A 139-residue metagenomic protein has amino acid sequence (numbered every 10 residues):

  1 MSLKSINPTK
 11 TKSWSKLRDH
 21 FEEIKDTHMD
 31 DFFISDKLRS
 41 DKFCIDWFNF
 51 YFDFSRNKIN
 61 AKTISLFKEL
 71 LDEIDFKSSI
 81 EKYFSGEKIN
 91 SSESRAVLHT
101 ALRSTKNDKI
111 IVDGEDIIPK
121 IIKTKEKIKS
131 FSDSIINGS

Functional and structural regions predicted by a protein language model:
L3: Expand to "…catalyze enediolate/carbanion chemistry for C-C bond making/breaking, isomerization, decarboxylation
P8-S13, H20-S139: Extended, charge-enriched "interface" segments that sit outside catalytic cores
